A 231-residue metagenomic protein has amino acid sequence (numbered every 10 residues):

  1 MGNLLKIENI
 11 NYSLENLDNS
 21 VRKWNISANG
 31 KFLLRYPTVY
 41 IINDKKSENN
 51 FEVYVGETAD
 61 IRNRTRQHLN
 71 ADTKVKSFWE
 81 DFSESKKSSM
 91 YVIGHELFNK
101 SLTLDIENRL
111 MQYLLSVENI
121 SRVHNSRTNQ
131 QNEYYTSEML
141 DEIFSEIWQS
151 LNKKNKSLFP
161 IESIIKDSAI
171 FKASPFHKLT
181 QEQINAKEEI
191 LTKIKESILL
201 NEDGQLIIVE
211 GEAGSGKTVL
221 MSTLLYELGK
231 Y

Functional and structural regions predicted by a protein language model:
M1-N63, Q67, S101: GIY-YIG nuclease catalytic motif and its immediate N-terminal context
I61-N108: Conserved short loop/helix modules at catalytic or binding sites in compact beta-alpha or helix-hairpin-helix contexts
L104, R109-I165: Interdomain "pre-motor" coupling segment immediately N-terminal to P-loop NTPase/helicase cores
P175-Q205: N-terminal pre-P-loop "Q-motif" helix
V209: Hydrophobic anchor at the beta1->P-loop junction of P-loop NTPases
E212: P-loop (Walker A) phosphate-binding loop of NTP-binding proteins
G216: Conserved glycine(s) of the Walker
L220, L224: Hydrophobic positions on the alpha1 helix immediately C-terminal to the Walker A/P-loop
